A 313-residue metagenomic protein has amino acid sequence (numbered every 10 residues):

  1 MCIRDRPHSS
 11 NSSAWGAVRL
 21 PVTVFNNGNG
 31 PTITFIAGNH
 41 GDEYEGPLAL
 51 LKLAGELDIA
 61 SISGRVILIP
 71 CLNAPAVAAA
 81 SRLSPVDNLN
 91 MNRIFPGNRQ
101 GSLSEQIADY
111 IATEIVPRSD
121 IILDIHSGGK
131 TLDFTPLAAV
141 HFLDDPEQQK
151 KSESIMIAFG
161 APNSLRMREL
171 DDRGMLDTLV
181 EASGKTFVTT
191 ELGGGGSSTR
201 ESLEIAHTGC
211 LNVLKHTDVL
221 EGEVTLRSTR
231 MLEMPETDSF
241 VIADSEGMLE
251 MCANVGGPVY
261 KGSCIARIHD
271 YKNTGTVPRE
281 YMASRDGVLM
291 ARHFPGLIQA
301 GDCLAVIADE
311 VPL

Functional and structural regions predicted by a protein language model:
R4-L313: Structured catalytic-domain cores with a bias toward divalent-metal coordination
